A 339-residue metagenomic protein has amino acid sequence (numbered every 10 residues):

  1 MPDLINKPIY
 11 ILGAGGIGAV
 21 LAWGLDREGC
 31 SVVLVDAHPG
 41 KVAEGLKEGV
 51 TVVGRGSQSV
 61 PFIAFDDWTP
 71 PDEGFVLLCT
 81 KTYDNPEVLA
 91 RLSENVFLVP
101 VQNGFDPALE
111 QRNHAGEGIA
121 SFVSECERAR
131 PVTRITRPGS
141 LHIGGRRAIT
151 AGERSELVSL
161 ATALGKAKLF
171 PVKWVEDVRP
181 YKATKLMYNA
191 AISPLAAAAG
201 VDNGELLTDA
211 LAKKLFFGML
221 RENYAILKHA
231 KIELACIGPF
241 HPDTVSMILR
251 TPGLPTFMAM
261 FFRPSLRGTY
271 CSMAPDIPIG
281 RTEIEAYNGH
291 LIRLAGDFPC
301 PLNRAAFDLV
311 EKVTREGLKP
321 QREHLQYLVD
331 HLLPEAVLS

Functional and structural regions predicted by a protein language model:
M1-Q58, A163: NAD(P)+-binding Rossmann beta1-loop-alpha1 motif at the extreme N-terminus of oxidoreductases
D3-I5, F217-Y224, K228-S339: NAD(P)-dependent Rossmann-like dehydrogenase/reductase catalytic/cofactor-binding core
I9, C30-V33, L98, A115-G116 (+1 more regions): Hydrophobic anchor at the start of a short beta-strand that flanks the dinucleotide cofactor-binding loop
W23, R27, A90, R293: Short, well-ordered alpha-helices that flank and scaffold nucleotide-derived cofactor binding pockets
C30, V50, L169-F170, I232: Short phosphate-binding/catalytic loops that engage adenosine nucleotides
S57-R134, H142: Rossmann-like NAD(P)(H) cofactor-binding subdomain of soluble oxidoreductases
G104-A191, A196: Rossmann-fold dinucleotide-binding core
R179-L207, L211-Y224: Active-site-proximal catalytic alpha-helix in oxidoreductases
